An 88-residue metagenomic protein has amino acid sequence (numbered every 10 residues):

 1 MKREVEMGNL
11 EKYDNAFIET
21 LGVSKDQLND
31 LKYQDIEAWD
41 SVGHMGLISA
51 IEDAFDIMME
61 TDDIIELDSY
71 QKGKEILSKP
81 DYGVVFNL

Functional and structural regions predicted by a protein language model:
K2-D26, S78-L88: Thiotemplate assembly-line natural product biosynthesis machinery
E19-A38, D56-E66: Phosphopantetheine carrier-protein modules
S41, M45-D68, V85-L88: Phosphopantetheinylated carrier protein domains
S69-S78: Short, cationic-aromatic polyanion-contact patches
